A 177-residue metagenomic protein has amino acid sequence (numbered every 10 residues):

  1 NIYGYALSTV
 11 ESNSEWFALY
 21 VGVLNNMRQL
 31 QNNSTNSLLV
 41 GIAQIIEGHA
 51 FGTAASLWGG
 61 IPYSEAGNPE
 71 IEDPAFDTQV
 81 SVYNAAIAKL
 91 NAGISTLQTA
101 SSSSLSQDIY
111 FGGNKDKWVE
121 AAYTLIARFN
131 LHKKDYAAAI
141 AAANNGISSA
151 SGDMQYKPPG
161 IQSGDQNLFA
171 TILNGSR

Functional and structural regions predicted by a protein language model:
N1-R177: Structured, solvent-exposed acidic/aromatic patches
